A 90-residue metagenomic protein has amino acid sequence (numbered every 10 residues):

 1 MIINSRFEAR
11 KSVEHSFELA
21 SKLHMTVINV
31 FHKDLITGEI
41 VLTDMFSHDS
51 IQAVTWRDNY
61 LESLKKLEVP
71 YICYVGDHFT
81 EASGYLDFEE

Functional and structural regions predicted by a protein language model:
M1-T80: Structured interaction and signal-relay segments at domain junctions
A82-E90: Short, hydrophobic beta-strand elements of compact beta-sandwich sensory domains
